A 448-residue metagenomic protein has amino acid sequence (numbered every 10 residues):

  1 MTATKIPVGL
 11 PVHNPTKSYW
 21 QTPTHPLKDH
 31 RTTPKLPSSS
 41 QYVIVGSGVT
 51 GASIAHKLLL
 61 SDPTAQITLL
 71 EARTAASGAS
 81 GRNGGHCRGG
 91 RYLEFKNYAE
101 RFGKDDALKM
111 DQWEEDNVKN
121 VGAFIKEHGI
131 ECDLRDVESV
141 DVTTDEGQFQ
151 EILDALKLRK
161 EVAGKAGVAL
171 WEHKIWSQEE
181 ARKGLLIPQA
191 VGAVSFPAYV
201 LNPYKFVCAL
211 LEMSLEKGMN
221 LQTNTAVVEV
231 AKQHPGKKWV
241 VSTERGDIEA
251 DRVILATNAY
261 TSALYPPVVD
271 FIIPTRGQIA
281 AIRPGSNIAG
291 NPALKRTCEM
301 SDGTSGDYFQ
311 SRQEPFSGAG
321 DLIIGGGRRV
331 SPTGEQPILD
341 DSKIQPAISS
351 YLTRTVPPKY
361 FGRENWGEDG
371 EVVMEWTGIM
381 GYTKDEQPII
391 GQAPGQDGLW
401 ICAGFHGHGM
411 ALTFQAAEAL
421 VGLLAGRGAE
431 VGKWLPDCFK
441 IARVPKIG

Functional and structural regions predicted by a protein language model:
T2-S40, K57-L60, H234, W239 (+1 more regions): C-terminal lid/capping helical subdomain adjacent to the catalytic/cofactor pocket in oxidative enzymes
T33-T50, T68: Beta1/beta-strand and adjacent pyrophosphate-binding region of the FAD-binding site in flavoprotein oxidoreductases
L59-R82: Glycine-rich FAD pyrophosphate-binding loop
G84-D105: N-terminal glycine-rich dinucleotide-binding loop that anchors FAD/FMN and/or NAD(P) in oxidoreductases
Y98-M213: Rossmann-like flavin
I175-A181, M219-W239: A conserved short coil-to-beta-strand element within the FAD-binding core of flavoproteins
V240-A293: Central helical "cap/lid" subdomain
P267, F271, S286-P394, G398: Active-site lid/adjacent beta-loop-alpha segment flanking the redox-cofactor pocket in flavoenzymes
